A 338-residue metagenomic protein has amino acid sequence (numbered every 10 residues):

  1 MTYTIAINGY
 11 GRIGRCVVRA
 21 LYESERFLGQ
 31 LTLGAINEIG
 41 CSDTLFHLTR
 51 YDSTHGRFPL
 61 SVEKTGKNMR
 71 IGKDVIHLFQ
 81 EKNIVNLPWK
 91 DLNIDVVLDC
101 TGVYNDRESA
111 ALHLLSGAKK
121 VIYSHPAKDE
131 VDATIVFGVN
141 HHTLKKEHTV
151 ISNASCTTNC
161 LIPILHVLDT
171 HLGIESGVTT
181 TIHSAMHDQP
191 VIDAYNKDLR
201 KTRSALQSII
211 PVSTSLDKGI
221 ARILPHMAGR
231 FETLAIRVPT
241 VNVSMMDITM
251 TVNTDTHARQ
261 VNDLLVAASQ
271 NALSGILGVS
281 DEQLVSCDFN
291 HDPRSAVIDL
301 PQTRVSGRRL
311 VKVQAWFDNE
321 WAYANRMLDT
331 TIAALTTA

Functional and structural regions predicted by a protein language model:
M1-T202, V305, D329, T337: N-terminal Rossmann-like NAD(P) cofactor-binding subdomain of oxidoreductases, focused on the glycine-rich
Y3, T233, M245, T249-A338: C-terminal active-site/capping subdomain that shapes the small-molecule cofactor and substrate pocket of enzyme
T4-N8, R12-R19, E63, I162-I276: Active-site-lining helix/loop region of Rossmann-like oxidoreductase modules
T54, L92, N140-H142, T149 (+12 more regions): Short capping/connector residues at structural and topological boundaries
M69, I135-F137, V150, I192 (+5 more regions): Short clusters of hydrophobic/aromatic residues that line enzyme substrate/ligand-binding pockets
I76-L78, F231, V313: Generic structural signal for residues in well-ordered beta-strands
Q80-N83, H148, M227, P293-L300: A general structural signal for short secondary-structure boundary/capping elements
